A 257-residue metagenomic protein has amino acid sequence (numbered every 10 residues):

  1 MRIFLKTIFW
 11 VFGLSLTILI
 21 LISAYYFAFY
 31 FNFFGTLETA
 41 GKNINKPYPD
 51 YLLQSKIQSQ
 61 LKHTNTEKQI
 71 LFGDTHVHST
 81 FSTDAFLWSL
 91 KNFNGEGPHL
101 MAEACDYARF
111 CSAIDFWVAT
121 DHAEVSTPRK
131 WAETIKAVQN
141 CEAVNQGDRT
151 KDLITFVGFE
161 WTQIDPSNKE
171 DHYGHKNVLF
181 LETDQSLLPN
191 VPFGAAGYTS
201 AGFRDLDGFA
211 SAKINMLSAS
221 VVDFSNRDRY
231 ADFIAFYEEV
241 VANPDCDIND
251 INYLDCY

Functional and structural regions predicted by a protein language model:
M1-T7: Positively charged n-region of N-terminal signal peptides that target proteins for export
T7-S15, L21-Y257: Extended, charged catalytic domains and RNA/DNA-binding interfaces, predominantly in divalent-metal-using enzymes
